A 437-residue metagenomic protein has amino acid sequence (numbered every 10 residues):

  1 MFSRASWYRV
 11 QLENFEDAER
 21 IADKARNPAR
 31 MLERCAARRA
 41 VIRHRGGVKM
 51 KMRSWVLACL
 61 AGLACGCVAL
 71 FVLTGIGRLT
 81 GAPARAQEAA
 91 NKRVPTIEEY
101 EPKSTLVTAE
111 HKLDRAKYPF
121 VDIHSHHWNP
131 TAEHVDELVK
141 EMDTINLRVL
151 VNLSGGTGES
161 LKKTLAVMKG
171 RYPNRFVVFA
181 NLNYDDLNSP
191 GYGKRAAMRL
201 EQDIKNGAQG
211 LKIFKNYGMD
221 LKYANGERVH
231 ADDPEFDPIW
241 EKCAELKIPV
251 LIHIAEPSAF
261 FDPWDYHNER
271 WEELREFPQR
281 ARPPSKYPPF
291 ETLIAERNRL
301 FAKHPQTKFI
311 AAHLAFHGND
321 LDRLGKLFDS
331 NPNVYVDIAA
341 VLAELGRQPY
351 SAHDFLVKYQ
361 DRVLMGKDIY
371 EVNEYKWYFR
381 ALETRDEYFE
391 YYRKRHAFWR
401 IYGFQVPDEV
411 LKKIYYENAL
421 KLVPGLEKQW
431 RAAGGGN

Functional and structural regions predicted by a protein language model:
G81-N174: An N-terminally biased module of ancient metal coordination in phosphate/nucleic-acid-related enzymes
A89, T108-H111, L161-R280: Active-site gating/metal-coordination segments in enzymes
A89, T96-E99, K117, K222 (+3 more regions): Active-site gating loops and adjacent loop-to-helix segments of metal-dependent hydrolytic enzymes
K112-D114, L138-T144, K163-R175, R199-G207 (+4 more regions): Acidic (Asp/Glu)-rich catalytic clusters
V121-S125, L150-N152, V178-A180, L211-I213 (+4 more regions): Hydrophobic faces of well-ordered beta-strands that scaffold small-molecule active sites in alpha/beta enzyme cores
H127-V135, N152-K162, D185-K194, L221 (+4 more regions): Acidic-and-aromatic substrate-binding clefts and catalytic sites of carbohydrate-active enzymes
T131-A132, V139, S285-N437: H/E-rich (His + Asp/Glu) clusters that bind or coordinate divalent metals
